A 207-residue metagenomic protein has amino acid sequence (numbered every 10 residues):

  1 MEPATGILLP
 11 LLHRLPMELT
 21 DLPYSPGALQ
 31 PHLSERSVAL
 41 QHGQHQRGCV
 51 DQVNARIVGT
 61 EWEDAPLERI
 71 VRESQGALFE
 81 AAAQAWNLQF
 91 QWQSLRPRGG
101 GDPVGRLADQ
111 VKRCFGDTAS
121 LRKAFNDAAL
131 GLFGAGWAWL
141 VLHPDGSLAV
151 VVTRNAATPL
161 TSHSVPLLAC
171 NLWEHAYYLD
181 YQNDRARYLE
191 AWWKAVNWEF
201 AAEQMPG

Functional and structural regions predicted by a protein language model:
M1-L15: N-terminal amphipathic/basic-hydrophobic helices that include classical n-h-c signal peptides and signal-anchor
L11-G207: Feature for soluble, non-membrane regions of globular proteins
